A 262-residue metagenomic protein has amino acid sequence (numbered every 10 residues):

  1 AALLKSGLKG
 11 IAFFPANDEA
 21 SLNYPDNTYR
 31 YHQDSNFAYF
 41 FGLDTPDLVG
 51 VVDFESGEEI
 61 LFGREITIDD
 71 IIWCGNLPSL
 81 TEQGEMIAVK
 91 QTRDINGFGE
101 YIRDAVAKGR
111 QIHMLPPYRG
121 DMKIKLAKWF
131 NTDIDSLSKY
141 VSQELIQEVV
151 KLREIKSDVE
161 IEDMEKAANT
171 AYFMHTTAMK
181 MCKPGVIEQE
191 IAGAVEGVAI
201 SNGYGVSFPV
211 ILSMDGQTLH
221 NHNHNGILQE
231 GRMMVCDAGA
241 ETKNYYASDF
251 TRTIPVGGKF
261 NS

Functional and structural regions predicted by a protein language model:
A1-S262: Active-site neighborhoods and metal-handling regions in enzymes and metal-associated proteins
